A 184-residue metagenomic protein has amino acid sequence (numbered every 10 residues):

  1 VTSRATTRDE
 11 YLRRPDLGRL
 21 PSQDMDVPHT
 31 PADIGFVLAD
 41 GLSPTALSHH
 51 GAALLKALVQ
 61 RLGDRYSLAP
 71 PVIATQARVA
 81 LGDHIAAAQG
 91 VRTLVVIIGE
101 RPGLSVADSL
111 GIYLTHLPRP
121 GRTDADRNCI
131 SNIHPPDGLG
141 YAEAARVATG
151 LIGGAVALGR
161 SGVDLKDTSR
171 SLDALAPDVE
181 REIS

Functional and structural regions predicted by a protein language model:
V1-H29: N-terminal low-complexity, intrinsically disordered segments
R13, L47-H50, D83-H84, V106-L110: Short acidic, glycine/serine/threonine-rich loops at helix termini
D33-A46, V95-I97: Short glycine-rich or small-residue beta-strand-to-loop segments that form or flank ligand, phosphate, metal/Fe-S
P44-R65: Glycine-rich phosphate/diphosphate-binding loop of Rossmann-like nucleotide-binding domains
S48, A52, V79, G138-R146: Electropositive phosphate-/nucleotide-binding environments in soluble metabolic enzymes
G51-K56, A87-A88, G111-T115: Short, solvent-exposed amphipathic alpha-helical segments in soluble enzyme and RNA/protein-processing domains
Q60-A107: A contiguous pocket-lining binding segment that forms or flanks enzyme active sites
E100-S109, Y113-S184: C-terminal functional extensions of proteins
